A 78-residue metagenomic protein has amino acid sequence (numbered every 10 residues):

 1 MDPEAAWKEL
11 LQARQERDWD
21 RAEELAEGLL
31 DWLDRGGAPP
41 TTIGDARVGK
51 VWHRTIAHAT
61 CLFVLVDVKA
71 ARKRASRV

Functional and structural regions predicted by a protein language model:
M1, R72-V78: Short intrinsically disordered terminal tails
M1-E23: N-terminal acidic leader/helix
P3, L10, R54-I56, D67-V68: Short, intrinsically disordered, low-complexity terminal segments
W19-V66: Short, charge-rich amphipathic interface segments used for partner binding and complex assembly
V64-R74: Tryptophan-rich aromatic "cage" segments
